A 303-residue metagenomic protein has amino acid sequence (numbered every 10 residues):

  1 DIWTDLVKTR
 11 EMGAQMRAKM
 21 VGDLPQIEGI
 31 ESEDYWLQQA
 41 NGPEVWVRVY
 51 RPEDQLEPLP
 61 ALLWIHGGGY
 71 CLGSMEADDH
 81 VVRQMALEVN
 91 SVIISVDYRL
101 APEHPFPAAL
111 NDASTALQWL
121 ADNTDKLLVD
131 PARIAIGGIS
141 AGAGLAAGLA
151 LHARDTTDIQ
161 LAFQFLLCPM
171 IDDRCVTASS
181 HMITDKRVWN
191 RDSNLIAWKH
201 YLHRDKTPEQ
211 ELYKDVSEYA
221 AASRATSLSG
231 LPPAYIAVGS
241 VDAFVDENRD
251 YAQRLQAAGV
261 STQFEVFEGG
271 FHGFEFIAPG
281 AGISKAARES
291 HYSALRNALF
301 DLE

Functional and structural regions predicted by a protein language model:
D1-V49, T207-L212, F300-E303: A glycine/proline-hinged amphipathic helix-loop "lid/cap" segment that gates access to hydrophobic ligand pockets
V47-P58, S223-L228: Short beta-strand-to-loop junctions in surface cap/lid or active-site-entrance loops
P58-G67: Short beta-strand element of the alpha/beta-hydrolase
E76-S95: Short amphipathic alpha-helix adjacent to the substrate-entry channel of hydrolases
H104-K126, H291: Alpha/beta-hydrolase active-site loop
A121-I136, T156: Gly/Ser-rich "nucleophile elbow"/oxyanion-hole loop immediately N-terminal to the catalytic nucleophile in hydrolases
P131-A132, A147-E303: Alpha/beta hydrolase fold serine-hydrolase catalytic domain that processes acyl esters and thioesters
G138, G142, A146: Gly/Ala-rich beta-loop-alpha elbow adjacent to hydrolase catalytic centers
